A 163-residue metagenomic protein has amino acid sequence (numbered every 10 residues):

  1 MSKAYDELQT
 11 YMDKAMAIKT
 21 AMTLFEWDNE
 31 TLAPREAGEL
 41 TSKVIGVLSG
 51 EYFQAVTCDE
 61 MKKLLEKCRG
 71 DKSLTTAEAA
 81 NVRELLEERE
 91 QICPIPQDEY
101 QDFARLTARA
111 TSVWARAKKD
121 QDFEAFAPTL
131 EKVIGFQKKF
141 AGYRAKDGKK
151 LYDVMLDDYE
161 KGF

Functional and structural regions predicted by a protein language model:
M1-K161: A well-structured
